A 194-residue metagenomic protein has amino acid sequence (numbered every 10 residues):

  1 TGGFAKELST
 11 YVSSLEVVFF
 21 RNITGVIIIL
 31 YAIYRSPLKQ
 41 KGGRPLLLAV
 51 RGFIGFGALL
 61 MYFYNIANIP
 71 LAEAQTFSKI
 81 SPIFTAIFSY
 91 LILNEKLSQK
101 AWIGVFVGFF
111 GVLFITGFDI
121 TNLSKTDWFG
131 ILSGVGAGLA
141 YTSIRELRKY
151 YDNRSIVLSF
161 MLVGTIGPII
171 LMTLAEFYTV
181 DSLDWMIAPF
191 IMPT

Functional and structural regions predicted by a protein language model:
G3, L30, G52-L60, P82-I87 (+3 more regions): Hydrophobic/small/kink-forming positions within alpha-helical transmembrane segments of polytopic membrane proteins
G3-K6, S14, I29, N122-V180 (+1 more regions): Transmembrane alpha-helical segments that form core, pore/gating elements of small-molecule transporters/exporters
L8, V17, N65, L71 (+5 more regions): Hydrophobic/aromatic residues within transmembrane alpha-helices of multi-pass small-molecule transporters
I23-I27, F109-F110, T165-I166: Small-residue-rich packing faces within the transmembrane alpha-helices of Major Facilitator Superfamily
L38-M61, K125-L132, D181-T194: Loop-to-transmembrane-helix transition segments
L59-N68, F114-D119, T165-S182: Hydrophobic alpha-helical transmembrane segments in multi-pass integral membrane proteins
S81-I103: C-terminal transmembrane-helix exit sites in multi-pass transporters
K100-G117: Hydrophobic transmembrane alpha-helices of multi-pass small-molecule transport proteins
